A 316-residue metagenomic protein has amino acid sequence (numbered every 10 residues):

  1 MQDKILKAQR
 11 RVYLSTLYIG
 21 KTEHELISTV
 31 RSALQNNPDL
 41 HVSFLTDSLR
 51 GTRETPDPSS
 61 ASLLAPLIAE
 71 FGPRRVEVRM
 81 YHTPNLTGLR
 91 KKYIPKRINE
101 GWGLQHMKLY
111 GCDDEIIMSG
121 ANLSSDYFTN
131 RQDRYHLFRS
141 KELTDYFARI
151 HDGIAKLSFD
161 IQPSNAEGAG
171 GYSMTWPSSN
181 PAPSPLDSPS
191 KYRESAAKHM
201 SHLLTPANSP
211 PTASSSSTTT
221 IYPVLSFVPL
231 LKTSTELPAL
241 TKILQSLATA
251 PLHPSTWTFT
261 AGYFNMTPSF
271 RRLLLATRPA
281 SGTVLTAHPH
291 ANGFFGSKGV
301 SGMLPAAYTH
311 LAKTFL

Functional and structural regions predicted by a protein language model:
M1-Q2, L6, K21-H253, Y263 (+1 more regions): HKD-type phospholipase D/PLD-like phosphodiesterase module
Q9: A short acidic, Gly/Pro-enriched loop at the edge of an enzyme's catalytic core that lines a small-molecule cofactor
T16-Y18, T260-Y263: Structural motif
N265, R278-L285: Classical protein tyrosine phosphatase
P268-R271, V284-L285, G293-G296: Extended hydrophobic-aromatic, low-complexity segments
R272-T277: Short, solvent-exposed amphipathic alpha-helical segments in soluble enzyme and RNA/protein-processing domains
